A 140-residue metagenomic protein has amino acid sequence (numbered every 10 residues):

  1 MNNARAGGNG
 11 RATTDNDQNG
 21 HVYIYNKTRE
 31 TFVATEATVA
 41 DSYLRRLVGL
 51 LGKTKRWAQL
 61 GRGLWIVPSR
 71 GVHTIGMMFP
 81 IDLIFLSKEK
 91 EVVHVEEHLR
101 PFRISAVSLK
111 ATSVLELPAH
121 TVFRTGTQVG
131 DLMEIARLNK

Functional and structural regions predicted by a protein language model:
N2-K140: Compact, glycine-rich, soluble single-domain proteins
